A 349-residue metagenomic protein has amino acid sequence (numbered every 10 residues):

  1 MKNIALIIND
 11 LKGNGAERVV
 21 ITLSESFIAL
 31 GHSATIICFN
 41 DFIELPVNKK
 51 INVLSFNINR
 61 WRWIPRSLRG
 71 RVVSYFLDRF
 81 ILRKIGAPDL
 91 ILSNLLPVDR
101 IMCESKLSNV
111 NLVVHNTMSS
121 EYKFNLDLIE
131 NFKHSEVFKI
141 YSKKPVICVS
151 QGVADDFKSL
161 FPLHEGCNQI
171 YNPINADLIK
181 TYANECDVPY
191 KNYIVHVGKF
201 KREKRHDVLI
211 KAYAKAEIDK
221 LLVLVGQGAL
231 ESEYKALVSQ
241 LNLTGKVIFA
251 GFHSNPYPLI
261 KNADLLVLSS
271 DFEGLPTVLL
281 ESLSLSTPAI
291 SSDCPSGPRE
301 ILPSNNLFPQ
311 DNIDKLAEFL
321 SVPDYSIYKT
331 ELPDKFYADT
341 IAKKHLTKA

Functional and structural regions predicted by a protein language model:
L6-N14, R18-T22, S26-L68, V153: N-terminal strand-loop element at the rim of the active site of nucleotide-sugar-dependent glycosyltransferases
G15, Y325-A349: A charged, aromatic-enriched C-terminal amphipathic alpha-helix characteristic of glycosyltransferases across folds
E17-T22, N192, H196-K215, A229-K235: A conserved mid-protein helix/loop that constitutes part of the nucleotide-sugar donor-binding site
F80-I81, L128-I147: Membrane-proximal helix-turn-helix segments that form the acceptor-binding/catalytic region of lipid-linked
L92-D99, V114: Short His-centered aromatic/hydrophobic patch
I101, S142-C167, I174-A176: A short, active-site helix/loop in glycosyltransferases that binds the activated sugar's phosphate group
F252, D271: Aromatic "clamp/platform" in nucleotide-sugar-dependent glycosyltransferases that forms part of the donor/acceptor
P303-D314, S321-D324: Conserved acidic donor-binding segment of nucleotide-sugar-dependent glycosyltransferases
